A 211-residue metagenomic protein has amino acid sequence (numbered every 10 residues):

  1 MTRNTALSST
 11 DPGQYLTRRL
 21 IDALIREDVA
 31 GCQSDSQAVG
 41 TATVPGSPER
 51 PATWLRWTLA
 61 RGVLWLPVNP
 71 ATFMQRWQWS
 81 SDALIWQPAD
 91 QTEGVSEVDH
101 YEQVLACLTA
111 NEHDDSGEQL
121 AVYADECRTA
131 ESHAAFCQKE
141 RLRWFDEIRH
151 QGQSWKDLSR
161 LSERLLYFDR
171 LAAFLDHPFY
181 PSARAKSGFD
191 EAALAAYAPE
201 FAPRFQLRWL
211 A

Functional and structural regions predicted by a protein language model:
M1-L210: Noncatalytic N-terminal accessory/assembly modules of large enzymes
